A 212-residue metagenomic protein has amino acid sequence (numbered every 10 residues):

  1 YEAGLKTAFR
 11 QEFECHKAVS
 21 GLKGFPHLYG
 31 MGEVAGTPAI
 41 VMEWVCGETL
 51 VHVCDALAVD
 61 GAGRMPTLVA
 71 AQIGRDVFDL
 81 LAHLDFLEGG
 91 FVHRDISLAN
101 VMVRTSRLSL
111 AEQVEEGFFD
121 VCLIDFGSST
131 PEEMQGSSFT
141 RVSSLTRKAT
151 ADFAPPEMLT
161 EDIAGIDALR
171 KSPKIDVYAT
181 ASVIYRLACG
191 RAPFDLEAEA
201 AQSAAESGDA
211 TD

Functional and structural regions predicted by a protein language model:
Y1-R10: ATP-binding glycine-rich loop module of kinase domains
S20-G30: Conserved HxN/HPN-centered segment at the entrance to the catalytic loop of eukaryotic protein kinase-like domains
A35-T49: Conserved short submotifs of the Hanks-type protein kinase catalytic core that shape the nucleotide-binding pocket
I73-G74: Activation segment signature within eukaryotic-like protein kinase domains
D85-T105, S109-E115: Catalytic-loop of the protein kinase fold
R141-D162: Conserved activation segment of eukaryotic-like protein kinases, specifically the C-terminal portion of the activation
K171-P173, Y185-D212: Conserved C-lobe activation region of Hanks-type protein kinase-like domains
